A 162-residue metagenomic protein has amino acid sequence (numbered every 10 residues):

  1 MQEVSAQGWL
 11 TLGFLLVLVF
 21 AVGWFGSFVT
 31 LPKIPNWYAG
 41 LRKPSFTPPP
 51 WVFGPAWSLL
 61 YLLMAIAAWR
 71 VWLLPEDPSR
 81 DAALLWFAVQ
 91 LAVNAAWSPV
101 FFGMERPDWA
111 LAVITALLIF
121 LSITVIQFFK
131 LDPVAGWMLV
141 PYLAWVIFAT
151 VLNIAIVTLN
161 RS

Functional and structural regions predicted by a protein language model:
Q2-V29: N-terminal signal-anchor transmembrane alpha helix
W9-G13, V17, G54-P55, L84-A88 (+2 more regions): Hydrophobic alpha-helical transmembrane segments
L31-P48: Cytosolic, membrane-interface loops and tails of multi-pass inner-membrane proteins
P48-L63, E105-L117: Membrane-interface loop-to-helix entry segments
L62-S98: Helix-adjacent hinge/juxtasegments
E76-P78, P99-D108, F129-P133: Membrane-interface helix caps and helix-loop-helix hairpins in membrane proteins
F87-W97, L111-T124, L139-V146: Hydrophobic alpha-helical segments of small multi-pass membrane proteins
P133, V151-S162: Juxtamembrane boundary at the C-terminal end of a transmembrane helix
